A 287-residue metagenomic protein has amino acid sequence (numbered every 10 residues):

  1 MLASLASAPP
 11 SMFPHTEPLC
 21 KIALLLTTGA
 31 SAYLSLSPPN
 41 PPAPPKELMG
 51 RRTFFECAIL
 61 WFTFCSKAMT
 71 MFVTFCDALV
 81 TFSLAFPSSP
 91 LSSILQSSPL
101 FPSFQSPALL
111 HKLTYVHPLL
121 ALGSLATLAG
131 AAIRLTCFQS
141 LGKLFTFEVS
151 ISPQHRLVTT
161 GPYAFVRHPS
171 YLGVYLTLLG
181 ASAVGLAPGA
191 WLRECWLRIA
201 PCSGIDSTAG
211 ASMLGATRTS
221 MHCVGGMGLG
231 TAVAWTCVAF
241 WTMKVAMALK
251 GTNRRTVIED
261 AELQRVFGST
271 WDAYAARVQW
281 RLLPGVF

Functional and structural regions predicted by a protein language model:
M1-T160, L176-F287: Membrane-anchoring alpha-helices and their flanking helix-loop junctions
P162-L178: Membrane-interface loop-to-helix entry segments
